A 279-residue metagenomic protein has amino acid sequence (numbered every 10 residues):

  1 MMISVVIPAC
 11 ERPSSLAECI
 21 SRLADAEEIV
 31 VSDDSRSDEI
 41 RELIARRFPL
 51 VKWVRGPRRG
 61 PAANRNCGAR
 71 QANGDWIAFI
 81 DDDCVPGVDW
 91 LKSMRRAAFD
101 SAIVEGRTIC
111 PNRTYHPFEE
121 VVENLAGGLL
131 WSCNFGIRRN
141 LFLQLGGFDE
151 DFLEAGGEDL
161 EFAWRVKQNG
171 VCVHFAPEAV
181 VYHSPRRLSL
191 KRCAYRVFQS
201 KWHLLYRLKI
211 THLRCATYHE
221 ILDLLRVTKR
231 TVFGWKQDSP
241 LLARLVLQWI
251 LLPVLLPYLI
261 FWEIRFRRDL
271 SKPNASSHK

Functional and structural regions predicted by a protein language model:
V6, E11-D25: Short, well-formed alpha-helical segments that are part of the catalytic scaffolds of diverse glycosyltransferases
R22, D33-R41, D81-G87: A conserved acidic beta->alpha catalytic loop
A26-R36, K52-P57: Short beta-strand/loop segment that forms part of the nucleotide-sugar
G56-A72, L129: Glycine-rich, basic loop-to-helix element that forms the pyrophosphate-binding segment of sugar-nucleotide handling
I77: Short aromatic/hydrophobic "clamp" motif used to bind/position activated sugar donors
V85-F118: Conserved donor NDP-sugar-binding/catalytic core segment of glycosyltransferases
E154-E161: Acidic donor-binding loop at a coil-to-helix junction in glycosyltransferase catalytic cores that engages
A194-K279: Non-catalytic, C-terminal membrane-associated alpha-helical segments of glycosyltransferases
